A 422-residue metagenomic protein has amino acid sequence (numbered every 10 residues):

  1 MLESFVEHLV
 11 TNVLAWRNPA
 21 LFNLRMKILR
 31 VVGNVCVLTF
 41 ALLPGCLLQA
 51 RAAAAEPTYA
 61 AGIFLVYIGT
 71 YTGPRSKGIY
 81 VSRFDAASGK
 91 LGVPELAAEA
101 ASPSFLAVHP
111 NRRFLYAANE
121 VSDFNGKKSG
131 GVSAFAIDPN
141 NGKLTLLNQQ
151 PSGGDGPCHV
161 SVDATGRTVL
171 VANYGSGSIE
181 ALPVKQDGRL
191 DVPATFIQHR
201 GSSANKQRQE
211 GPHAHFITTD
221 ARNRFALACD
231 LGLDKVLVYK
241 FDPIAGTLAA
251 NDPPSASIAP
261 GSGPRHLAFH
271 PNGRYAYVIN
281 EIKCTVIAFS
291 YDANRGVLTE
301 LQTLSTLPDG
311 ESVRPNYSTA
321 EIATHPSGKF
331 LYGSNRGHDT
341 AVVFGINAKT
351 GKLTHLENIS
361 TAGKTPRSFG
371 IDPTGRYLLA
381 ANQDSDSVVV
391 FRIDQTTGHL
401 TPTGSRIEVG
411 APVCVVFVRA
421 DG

Functional and structural regions predicted by a protein language model:
N34-C46: Bacterial N-terminal signal peptides
E56-R83: An edge-strand/N-cap motif at the start of beta-rich repeat modules
Y59-A61, R75, A100-N111, G153-A164 (+6 more regions): Beta-rich, blade/repeat-based domains predominating in secreted/periplasmic proteins but also intracellular
T72-R75, V121-N125, G175-G177, L233-D234 (+3 more regions): Short glycine/acidic-enriched loop and turn motifs that connect beta-strands
R83-G89, A136-G142, L182-D191, K240-L248 (+3 more regions): Short loop/turn segments immediately following beta-strands, especially the blade-tip and inter-blade linker loops
G92-A98, L146-Q150, S203-Q207, D252-S257 (+4 more regions): A short beta-strand motif characteristic of beta-propeller blades
V93-V162: Blade-loop segments of beta-propeller domains
